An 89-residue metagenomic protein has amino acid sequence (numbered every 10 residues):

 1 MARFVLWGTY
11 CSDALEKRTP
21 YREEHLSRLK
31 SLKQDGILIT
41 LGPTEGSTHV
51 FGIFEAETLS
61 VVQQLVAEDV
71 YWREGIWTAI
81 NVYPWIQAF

Functional and structural regions predicted by a protein language model:
M1-F89: Conserved, structured core segments of small domains
